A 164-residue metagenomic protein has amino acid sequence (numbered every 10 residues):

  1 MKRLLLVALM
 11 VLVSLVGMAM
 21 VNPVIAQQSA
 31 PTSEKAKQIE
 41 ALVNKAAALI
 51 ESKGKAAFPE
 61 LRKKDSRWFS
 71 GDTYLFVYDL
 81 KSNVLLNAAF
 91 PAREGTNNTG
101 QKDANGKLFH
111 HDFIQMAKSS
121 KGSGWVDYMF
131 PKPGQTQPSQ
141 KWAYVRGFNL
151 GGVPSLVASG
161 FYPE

Functional and structural regions predicted by a protein language model:
K2-L6, V11-E164: N-terminal membrane-sensor/transducer module of prokaryotic signaling receptors
